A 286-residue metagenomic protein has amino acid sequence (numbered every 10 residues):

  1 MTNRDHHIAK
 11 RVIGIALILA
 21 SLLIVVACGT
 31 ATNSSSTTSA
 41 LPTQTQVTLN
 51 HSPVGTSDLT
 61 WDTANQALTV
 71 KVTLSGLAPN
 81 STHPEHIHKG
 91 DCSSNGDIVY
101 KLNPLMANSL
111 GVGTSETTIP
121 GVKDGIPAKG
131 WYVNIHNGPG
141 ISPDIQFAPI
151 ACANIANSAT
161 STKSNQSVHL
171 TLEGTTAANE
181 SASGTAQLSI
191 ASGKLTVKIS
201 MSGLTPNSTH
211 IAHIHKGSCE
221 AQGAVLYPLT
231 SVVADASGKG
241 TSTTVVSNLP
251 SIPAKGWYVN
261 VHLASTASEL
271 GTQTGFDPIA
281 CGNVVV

Functional and structural regions predicted by a protein language model:
M1-A9: N-terminal secretory signal peptides that target proteins for export/translocation
K10-A20: Sec-dependent N-terminal signal peptides
L23-A27: C-terminal motif of bacterial Sec signal peptides marking the signal peptidase cleavage site
G29-P84, H88-I211, H215-V286: N-terminal leader/targeting pre-sequences
